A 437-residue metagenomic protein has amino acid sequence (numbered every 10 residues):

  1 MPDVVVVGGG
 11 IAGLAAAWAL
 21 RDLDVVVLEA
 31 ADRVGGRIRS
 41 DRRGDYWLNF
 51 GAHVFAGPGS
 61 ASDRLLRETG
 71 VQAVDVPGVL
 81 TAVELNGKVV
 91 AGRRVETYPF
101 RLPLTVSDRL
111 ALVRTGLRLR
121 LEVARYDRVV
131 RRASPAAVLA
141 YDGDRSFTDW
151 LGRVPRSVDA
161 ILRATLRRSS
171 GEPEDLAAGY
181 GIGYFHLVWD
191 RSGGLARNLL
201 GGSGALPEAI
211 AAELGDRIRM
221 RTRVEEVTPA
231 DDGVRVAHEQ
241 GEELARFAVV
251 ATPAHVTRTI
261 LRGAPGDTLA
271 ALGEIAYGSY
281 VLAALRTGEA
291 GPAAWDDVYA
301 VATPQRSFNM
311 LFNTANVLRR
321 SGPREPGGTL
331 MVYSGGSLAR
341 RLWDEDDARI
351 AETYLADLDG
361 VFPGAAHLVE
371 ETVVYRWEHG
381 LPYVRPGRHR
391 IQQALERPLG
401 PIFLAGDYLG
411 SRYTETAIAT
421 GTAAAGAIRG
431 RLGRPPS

Functional and structural regions predicted by a protein language model:
P2-V27: N-terminal Rossmann-like FAD-binding beta1-loop-alpha1 element of flavoenzymes
I11-A12, V34, T420: Hydrophobic/small residue at the entry helix of a nucleotide-binding pocket
R21-R43: Glycine-rich FAD pyrophosphate-binding loop
G36-G59, R120-A136: Glycine-rich active-site loop/strand segments that organize a redox cofactor
D63, R67, Q72-L176: Mobile amphipathic helical/loop "lid" adjacent to a hydrophobic cofactor/ligand pocket
A124-V234: Active-site/ligand-binding neighborhood in enzyme catalytic cores
T222-D344, G360-V361: Mid-domain catalytic core of redox enzymes that form a hydrophobic substrate pocket/lid adjacent to a catalytic redox
G233, W295-D297, L311-S437: Conserved flavin/dinucleotide-binding core of flavoenzymes
